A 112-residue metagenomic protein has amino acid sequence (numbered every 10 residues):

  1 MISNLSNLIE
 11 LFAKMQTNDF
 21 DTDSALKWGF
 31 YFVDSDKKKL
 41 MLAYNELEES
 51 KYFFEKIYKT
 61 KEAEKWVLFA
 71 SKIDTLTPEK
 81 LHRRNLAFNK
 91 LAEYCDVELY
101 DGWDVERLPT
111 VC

Functional and structural regions predicted by a protein language model:
M1-C112: Long, contiguous binding/interaction regions
